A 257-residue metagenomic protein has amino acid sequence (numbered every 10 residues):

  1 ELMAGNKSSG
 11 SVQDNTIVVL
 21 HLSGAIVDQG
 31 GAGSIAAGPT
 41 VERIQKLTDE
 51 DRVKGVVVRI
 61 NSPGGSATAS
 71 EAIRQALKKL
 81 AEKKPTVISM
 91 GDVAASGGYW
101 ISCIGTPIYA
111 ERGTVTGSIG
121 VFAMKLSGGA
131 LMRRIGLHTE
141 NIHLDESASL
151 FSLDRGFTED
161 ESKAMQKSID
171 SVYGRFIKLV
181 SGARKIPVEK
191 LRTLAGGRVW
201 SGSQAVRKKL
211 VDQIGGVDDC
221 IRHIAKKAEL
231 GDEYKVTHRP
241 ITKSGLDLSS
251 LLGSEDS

Functional and structural regions predicted by a protein language model:
E1-V115, F122-S257: N-terminal organellar transit peptides
